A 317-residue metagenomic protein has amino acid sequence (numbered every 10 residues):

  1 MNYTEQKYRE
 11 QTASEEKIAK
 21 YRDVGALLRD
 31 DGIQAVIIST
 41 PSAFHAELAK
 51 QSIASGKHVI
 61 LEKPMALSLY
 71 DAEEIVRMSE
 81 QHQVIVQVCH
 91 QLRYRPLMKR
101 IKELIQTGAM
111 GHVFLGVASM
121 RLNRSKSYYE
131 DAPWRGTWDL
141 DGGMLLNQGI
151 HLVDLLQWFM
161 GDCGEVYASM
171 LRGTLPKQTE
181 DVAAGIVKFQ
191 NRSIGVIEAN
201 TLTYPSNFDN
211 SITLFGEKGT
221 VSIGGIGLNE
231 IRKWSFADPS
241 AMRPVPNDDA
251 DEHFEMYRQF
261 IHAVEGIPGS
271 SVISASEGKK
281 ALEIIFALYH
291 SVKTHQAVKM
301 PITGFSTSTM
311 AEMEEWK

Functional and structural regions predicted by a protein language model:
M1-T12: NAD(P)-binding Rossmann-fold cofactor-contacting core
Y3-E5, V245-R258, I273: Active-site loop of classical SDR/Rossmann-like NAD(P)-dependent oxidoreductases, centered on the catalytic Tyr-X3-Lys
E15-M78: Beta-loop-alpha module in the N-terminal Rossmann-like domain of NAD(P)-dependent dehydrogenases, especially those
I38, L61, V86-V88, I223: Hydrophobic residues in well-ordered beta-strands that form the structural core
E74-Q91, G111-A118: Rossmann-fold dehydrogenase core element
L92-P176, H295: Predominantly a Rossmann-like dinucleotide-binding segment in NAD(P)-dependent oxidoreductases
V153-N229, F254-S270, A287-L288, P301-K317: Contiguous beta-strand/loop segments that form the cofactor/metal-binding neighborhood of enzyme cores
V245, A263-A281: Glycine- and charged-residue-rich phosphate/anionic-cofactor binding loop of Rossmann-like
